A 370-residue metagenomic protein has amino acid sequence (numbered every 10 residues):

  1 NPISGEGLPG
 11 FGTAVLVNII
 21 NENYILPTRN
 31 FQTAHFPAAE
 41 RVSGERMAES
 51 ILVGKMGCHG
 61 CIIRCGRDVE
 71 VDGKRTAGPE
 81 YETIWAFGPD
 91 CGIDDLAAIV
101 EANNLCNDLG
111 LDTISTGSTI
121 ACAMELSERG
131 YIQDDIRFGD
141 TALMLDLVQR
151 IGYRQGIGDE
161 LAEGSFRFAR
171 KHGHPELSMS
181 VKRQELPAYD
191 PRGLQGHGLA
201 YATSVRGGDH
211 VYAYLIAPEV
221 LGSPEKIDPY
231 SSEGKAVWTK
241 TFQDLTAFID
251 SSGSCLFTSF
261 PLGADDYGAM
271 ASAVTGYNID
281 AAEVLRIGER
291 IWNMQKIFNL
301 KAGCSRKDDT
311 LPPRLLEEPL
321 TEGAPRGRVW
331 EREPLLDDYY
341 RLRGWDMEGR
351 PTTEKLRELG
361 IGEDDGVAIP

Functional and structural regions predicted by a protein language model:
N1-P370: Extended C-terminal regions of large enzymes
